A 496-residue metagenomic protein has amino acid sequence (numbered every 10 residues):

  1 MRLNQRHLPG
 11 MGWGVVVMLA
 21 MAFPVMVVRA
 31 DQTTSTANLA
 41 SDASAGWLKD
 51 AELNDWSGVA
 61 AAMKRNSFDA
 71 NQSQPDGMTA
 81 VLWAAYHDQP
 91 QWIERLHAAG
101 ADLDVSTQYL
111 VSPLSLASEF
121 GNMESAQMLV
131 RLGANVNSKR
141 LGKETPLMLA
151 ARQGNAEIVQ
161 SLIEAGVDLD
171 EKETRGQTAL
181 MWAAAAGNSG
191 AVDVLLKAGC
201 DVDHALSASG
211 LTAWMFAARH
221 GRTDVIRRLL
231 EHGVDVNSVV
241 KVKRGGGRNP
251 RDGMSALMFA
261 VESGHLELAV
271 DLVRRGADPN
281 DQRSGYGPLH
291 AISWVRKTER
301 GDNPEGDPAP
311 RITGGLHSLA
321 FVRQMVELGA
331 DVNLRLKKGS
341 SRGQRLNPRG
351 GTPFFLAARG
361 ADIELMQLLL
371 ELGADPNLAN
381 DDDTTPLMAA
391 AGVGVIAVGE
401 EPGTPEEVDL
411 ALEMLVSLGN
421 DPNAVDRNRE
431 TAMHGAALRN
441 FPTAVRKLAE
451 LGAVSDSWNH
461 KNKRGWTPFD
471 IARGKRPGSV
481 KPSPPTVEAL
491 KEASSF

Functional and structural regions predicted by a protein language model:
W13-P24: Bacterial N-terminal signal peptides
Q32-W47, A198, H232, R275 (+9 more regions): Ankyrin-repeat-protein effector appendages
A43, G77, L110, K143 (+10 more regions): Start-of-repeat signature of ankyrin repeats
K49-N54, W83-Q89, L116-N122, L149-N155 (+10 more regions): Ankyrin repeat A-helix N-terminal signature
G58, Q91-W92, E124-S125, E157-I158 (+9 more regions): Conserved ankyrin/ankyrin-like repeat signature
M63-F68, E94-D102, Q127-N135, Q160-D168 (+9 more regions): Ankyrin repeat domain, specifically the short helix-to-loop turn at the C-terminus of the second helix of each repeat
N71, D104, N137, D170 (+9 more regions): Ankyrin-repeat junction/capping positions
Q74, T107, R140, E173 (+9 more regions): Ankyrin repeat boundary/linker residues
